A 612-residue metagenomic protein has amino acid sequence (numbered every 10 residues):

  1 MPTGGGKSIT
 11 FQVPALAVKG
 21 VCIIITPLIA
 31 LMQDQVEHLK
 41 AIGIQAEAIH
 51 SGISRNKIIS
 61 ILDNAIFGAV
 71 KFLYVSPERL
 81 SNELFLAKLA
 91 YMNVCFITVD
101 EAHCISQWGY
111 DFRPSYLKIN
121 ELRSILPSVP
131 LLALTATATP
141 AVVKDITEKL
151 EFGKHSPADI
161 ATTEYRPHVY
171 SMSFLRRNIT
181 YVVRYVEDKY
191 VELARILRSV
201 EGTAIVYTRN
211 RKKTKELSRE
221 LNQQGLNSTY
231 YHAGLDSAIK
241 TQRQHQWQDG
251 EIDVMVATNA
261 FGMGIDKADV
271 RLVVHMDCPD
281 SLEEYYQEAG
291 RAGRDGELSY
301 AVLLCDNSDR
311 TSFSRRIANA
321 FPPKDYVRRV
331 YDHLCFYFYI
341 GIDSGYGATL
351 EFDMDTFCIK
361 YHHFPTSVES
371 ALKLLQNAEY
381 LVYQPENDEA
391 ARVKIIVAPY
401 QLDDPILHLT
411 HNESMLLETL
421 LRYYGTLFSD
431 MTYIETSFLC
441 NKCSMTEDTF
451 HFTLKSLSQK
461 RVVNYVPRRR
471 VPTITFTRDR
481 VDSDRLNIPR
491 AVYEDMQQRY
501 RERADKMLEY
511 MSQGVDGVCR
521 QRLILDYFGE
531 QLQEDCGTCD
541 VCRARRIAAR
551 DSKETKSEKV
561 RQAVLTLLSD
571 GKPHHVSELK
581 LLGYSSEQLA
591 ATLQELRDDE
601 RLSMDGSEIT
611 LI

Functional and structural regions predicted by a protein language model:
P2-S8, P14-I23, A30-D404, H411: Helicase motor core with emphasis on the C-terminal RecA-like subdomain
G4, L611-I612: Secondary-structure transition/turn motif
S8-I9, L427: Short leucine-rich amphipathic alpha-helices used at interfaces
T26-I29, I609: Intrinsic-disorder/low-complexity peptide segments enriched for small residues
P323-T592, D599-M604, T610-L611: C-terminal accessory/connector segments of nucleic-acid motor ATPases
